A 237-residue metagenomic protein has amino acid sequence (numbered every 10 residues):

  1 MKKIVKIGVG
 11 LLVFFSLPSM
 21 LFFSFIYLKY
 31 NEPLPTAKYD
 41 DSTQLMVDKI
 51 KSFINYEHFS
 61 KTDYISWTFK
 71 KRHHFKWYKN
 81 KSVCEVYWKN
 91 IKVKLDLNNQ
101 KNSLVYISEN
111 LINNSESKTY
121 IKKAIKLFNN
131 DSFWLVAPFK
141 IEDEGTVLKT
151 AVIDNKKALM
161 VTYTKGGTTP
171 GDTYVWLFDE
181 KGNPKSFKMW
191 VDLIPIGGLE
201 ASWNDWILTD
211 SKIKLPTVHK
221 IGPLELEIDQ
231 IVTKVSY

Functional and structural regions predicted by a protein language model:
V5-K70: N-terminal leader/targeting segments and the immediate start of mature chains
Q44-N113, F139-V152: N-terminal mature ectodomain segment of secretory-pathway/periplasmic proteins
D48-S52, S60, I65, K126-F133 (+1 more regions): Short, basic/low-complexity N-terminal boundary segments at the transition from targeting/disordered tails
F59, W67-K70, F75-N80, V86-W88 (+6 more regions): Bulky hydrophobic/aromatic packing residues
R72-Y78, N90-L97, E109-K118, G167-T173 (+2 more regions): Short, surface-exposed beta-strand/loop "edge" segments at domain boundaries and coil↔beta transitions
S103-D172, L193-G197: Flexible, processing/modification-adjacent segments and terminal tails in exported/periplasmic/extracellular proteins
I153-Y237: Gly/Pro-enriched, hydrophobic low-complexity segments that function as extracytoplasmic propeptides/linkers
